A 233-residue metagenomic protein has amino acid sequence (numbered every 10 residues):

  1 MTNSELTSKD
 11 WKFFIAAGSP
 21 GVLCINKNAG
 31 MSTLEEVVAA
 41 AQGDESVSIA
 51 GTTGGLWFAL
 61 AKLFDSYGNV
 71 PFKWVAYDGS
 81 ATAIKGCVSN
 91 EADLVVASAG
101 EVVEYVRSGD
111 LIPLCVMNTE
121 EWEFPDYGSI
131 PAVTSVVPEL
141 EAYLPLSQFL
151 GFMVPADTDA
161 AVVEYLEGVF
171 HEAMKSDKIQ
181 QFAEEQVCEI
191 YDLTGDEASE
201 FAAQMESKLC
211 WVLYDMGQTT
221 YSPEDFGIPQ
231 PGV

Functional and structural regions predicted by a protein language model:
M1-Q148: Conserved hydrophobic/amphipathic secondary-structure segments that form or flank ligand- or partner-binding grooves
I25-N26, V154, T158, E197: A general boundary/transition motif marking the beginning of the first structured unit of a protein
A29, L56, T158-D159, I190: Glycine-/small-residue-rich active-site loops that bind phosphorylated ligands and cofactors
V37, A41, V133-I179: Bilobed periplasmic-binding protein/Venus flytrap-like ligand-binding cleft at the lobe interface of extracytoplasmic
V70, I130, V154, S222 (+1 more regions): Intrinsic-disorder/low-complexity coil detector
Y77-A81, A99-D110, F149-G151, Q204-Y214 (+1 more regions): A broadly tuned preference for mixed-charge, low-complexity surface segments
A161-V233: An extracytoplasmic/periplasmic, membrane-proximal ligand-sensing/linker region
